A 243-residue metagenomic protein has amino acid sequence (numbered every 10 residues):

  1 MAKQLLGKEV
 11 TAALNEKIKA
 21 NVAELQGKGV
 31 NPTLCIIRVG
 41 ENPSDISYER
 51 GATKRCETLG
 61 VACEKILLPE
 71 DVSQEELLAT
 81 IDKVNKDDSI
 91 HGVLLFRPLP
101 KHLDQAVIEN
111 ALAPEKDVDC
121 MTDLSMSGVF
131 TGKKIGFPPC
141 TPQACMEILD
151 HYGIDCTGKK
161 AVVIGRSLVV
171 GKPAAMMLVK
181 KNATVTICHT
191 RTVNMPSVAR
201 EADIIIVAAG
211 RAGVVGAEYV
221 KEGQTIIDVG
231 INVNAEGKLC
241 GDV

Functional and structural regions predicted by a protein language model:
M1-V30: Positively charged, low-complexity intrinsically disordered leader regions
A23-N31, K83-D88, G153-C156: Glycine-rich phosphate/diphosphate-binding loops that line cofactor/substrate pockets in enzymes
N31-G40: Short beta-strand segments enriched in small/hydrophobic residues
V39-T53, G136-Y219, T225, V229 (+2 more regions): Glycine-rich phosphate/diphosphate-binding loop of Rossmann-like nucleotide-binding domains
C56-D71, V185-I187: Short beta-strand elements in bilobed, periplasmic/extracellular small-molecule ligand-binding domains
I66-D82, M195-V198: Structural motif
T80, V84-D117: Glycine-rich phosphate/adenylate-binding loop and adjacent beta-alpha elements of nucleotide- or dinucleotide-binding
A106-S127, I227-V243: Rossmann-fold NAD(P)-binding glycine/threonine-rich loop
